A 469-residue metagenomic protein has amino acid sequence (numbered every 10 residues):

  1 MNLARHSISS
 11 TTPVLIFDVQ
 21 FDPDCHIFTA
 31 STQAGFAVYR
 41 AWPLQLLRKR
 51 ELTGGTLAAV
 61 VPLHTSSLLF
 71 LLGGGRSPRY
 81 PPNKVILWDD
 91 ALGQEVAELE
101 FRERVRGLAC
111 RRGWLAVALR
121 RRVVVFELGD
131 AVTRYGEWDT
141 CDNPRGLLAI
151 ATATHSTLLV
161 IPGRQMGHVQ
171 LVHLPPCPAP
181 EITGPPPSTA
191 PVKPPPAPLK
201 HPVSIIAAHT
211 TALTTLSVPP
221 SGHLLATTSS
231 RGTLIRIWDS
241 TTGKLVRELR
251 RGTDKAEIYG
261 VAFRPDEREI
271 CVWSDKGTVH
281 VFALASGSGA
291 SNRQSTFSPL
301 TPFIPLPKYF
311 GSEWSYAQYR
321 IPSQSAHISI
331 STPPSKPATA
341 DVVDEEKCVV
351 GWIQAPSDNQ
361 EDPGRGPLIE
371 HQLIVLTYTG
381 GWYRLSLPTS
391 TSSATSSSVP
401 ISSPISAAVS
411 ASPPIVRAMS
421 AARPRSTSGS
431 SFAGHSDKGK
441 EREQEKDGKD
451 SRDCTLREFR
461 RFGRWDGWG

Functional and structural regions predicted by a protein language model:
R5-G35, G54-S67: Beta-strand-rich domains and repeat architectures in extracellular enzymes and scaffolds, especially beta-propellers
P13-Q20, G55-V61, E103-A109, C141-T152 (+4 more regions): Canonical WD40 repeat/beta-propeller blade segments in eukaryotic WD-repeat proteins
D24-C25, T65-S66, R112-W114, T154-S156 (+3 more regions): Conserved loop/turn motif of beta-propeller repeat scaffolds
D24-T53, G74-D89: Beta-propeller domains
F28, L69, L115, L159 (+3 more regions): Hydrophobic beta-strand positions that form the internal "hydrophobic ladder" of WD40/Gbeta-like beta-propeller blades
G35, T56-L57, P62, D139-P144 (+1 more regions): Terminal intrinsically disordered, low-complexity extensions flanking WD-repeat/beta-propeller proteins
R40-L47, I86-Q94, V125-W138, R164-S204 (+3 more regions): Per-blade loop-tip surfaces of WD-repeat and WD-like beta-propellers in eukaryotic adaptors/scaffolds
L92-A153: Asp-box/WD-like beta-propeller blade repeats and closely related beta-sheet repeat scaffolds
